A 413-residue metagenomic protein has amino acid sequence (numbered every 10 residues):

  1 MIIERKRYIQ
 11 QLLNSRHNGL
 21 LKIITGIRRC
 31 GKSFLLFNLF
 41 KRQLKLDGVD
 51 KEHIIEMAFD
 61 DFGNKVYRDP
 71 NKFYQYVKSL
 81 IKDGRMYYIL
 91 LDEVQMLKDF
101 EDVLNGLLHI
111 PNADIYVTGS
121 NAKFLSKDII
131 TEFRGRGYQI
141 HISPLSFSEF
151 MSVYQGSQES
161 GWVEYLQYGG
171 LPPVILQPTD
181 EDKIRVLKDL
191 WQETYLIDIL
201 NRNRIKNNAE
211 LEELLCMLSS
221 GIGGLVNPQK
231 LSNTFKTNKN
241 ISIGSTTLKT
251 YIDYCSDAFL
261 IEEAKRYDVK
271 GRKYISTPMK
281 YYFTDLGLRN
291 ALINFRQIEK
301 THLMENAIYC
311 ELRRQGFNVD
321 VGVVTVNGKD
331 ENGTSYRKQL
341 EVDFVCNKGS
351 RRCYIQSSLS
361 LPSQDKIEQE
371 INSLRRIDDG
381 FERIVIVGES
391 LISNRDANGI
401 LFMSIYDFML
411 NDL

Functional and structural regions predicted by a protein language model:
I2, S148-T325, T334: Interdomain hinge/linker elements that couple catalytic modules in large macromolecular machines
I2, T25, F34, V49 (+2 more regions): A cross-kingdom feature that marks ATP-driven nucleic-acid transaction machinery
I2-G19: Pre-Walker A adenine-sensing motif
G19-F37: Walker A/P-loop nucleotide-binding motif
I55-R85: Short glycine-rich substrate-engagement loop in P-loop NTPases that contacts/grips substrate
K82-F100: Conserved P-loop NTPase "ATPase switch" module shared by AAA+ and STAND
G106, K123-Y138, V153-Q155: Short regulatory helix/loop adjacent to the ATP-binding pocket of P-loop NTPases
D114-S120, H141: Structural recognition of the conserved hydrophobic beta-strand(s) that form the central parallel beta-sheet of P-loop
